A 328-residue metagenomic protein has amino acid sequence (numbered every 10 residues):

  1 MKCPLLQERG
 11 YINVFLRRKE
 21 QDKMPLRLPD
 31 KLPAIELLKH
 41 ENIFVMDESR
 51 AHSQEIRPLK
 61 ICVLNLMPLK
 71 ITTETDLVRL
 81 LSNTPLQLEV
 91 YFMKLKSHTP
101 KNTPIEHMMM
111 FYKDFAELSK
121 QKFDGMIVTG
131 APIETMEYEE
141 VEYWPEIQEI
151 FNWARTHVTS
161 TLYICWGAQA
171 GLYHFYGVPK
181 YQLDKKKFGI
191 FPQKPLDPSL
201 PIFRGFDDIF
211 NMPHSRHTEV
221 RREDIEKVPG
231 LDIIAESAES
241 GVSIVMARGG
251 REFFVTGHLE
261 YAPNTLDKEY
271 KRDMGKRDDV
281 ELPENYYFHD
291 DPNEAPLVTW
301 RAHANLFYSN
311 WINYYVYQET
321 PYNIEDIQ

Functional and structural regions predicted by a protein language model:
G10-K23: Short, Lys/Arg-enriched N-terminal segments with co-localized hydrophobic residues within the first ~10-30 amino acids
P25-A51, M67-P68, V255, L259-Q328: Acyltransferase
V63-P85: Short, surface-exposed "cap/lid" segments of acyl-processing enzymes
L66, H174-T265: Pocket-forming structural segment of enzyme catalytic cores
Q87-T99: A short beta-strand-loop structural module common to alpha/beta enzyme folds
P104-Q121: Glycine-rich, highly charged phosphate/nucleotide-binding loops
V128-D197: Cysteine-nucleophile active-site neighborhood
